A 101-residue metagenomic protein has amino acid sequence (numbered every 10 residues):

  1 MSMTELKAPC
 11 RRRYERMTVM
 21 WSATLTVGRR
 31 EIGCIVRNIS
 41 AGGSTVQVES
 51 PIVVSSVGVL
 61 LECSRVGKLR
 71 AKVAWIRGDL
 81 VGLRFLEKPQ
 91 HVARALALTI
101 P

Functional and structural regions predicted by a protein language model:
M1-P101: Structured alpha-helical
